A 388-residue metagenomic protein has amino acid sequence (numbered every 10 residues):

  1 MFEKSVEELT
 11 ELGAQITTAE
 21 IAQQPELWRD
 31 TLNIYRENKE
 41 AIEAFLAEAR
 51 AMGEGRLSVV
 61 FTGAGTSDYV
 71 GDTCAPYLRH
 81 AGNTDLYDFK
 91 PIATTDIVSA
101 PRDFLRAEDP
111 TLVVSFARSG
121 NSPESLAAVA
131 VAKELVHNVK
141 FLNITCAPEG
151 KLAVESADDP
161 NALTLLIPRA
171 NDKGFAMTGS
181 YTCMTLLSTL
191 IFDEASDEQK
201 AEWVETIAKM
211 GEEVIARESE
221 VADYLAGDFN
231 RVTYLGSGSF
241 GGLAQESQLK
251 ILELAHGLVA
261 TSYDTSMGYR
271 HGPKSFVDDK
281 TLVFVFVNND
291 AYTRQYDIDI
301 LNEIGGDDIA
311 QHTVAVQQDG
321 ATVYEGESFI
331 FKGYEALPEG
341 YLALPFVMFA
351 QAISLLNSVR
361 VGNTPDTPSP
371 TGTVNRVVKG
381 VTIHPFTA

Functional and structural regions predicted by a protein language model:
M1-G13, I144-C146, G227-T233: An N-terminal domain-start capping segment
F2-T18, P25-E26, D30, A157-N161 (+2 more regions): Phosphate-moiety recognition in structured ligand-binding domains
E7, E11, A64, I97 (+7 more regions): Hydrophobic alpha-helical scaffolding
E7, E11-Q24, R29-G65, Y69 (+2 more regions): Glycine/serine-rich loop-strand microenvironments at binding/catalytic pocket rims
T17, Q23, F61, G65-Y77 (+3 more regions): Conserved phosphate/anionic-ligand binding catalytic regions in large, soluble enzymes, centered on
E20, T31-R50, E54, A157-F284 (+1 more regions): Active-site phosphate/pyrophosphate-binding segments
G53-E205, F286-E325: Glycine-rich phosphate-binding loops that contact phosphosugars or nucleotide phosphates
